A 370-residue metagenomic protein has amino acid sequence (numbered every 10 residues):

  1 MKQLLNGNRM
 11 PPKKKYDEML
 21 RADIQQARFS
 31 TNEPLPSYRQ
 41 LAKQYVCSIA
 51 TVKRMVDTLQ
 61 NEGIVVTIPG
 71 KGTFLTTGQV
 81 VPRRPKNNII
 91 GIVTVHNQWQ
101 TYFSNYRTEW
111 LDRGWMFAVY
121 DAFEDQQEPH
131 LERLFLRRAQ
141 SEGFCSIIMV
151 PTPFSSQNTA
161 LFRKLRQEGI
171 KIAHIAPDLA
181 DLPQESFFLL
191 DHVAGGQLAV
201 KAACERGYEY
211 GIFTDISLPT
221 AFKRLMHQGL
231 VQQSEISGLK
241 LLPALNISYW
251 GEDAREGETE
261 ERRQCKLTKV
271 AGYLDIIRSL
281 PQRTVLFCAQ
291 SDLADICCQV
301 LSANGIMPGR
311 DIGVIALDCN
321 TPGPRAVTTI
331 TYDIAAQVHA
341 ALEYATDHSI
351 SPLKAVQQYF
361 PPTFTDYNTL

Functional and structural regions predicted by a protein language model:
M1-C47, D57, N105, P129 (+1 more regions): Extreme N-terminal segment that seeds HTH/winged-HTH DNA-binding domains in transcriptional regulators
L4-R9, R28, E33, T67-W99: N-terminal helix-turn-helix/winged-helix DNA-binding helices and compositionally similar short basic alpha-helical
M10-E18, Y38, V80-C145: Amphipathic helical "hinge" segments at domain boundaries
Y16, S186-T214, K223-L225, G229 (+2 more regions): Hydrophobic alpha-helical segments within soluble ligand-binding/sensing domains
G91-V93, G143-P153, A173-I175, I212-D215 (+2 more regions): Periplasmic-binding protein-like
L111-E128, V231-K266: Short beta-strand elements in bilobed, periplasmic/extracellular small-molecule ligand-binding domains
P153-G195, D318-T328: Flexible loop/hinge segments that line or gate small-molecule binding clefts
Q184-E185, A271-L370: Flexible loop/turn connectors
